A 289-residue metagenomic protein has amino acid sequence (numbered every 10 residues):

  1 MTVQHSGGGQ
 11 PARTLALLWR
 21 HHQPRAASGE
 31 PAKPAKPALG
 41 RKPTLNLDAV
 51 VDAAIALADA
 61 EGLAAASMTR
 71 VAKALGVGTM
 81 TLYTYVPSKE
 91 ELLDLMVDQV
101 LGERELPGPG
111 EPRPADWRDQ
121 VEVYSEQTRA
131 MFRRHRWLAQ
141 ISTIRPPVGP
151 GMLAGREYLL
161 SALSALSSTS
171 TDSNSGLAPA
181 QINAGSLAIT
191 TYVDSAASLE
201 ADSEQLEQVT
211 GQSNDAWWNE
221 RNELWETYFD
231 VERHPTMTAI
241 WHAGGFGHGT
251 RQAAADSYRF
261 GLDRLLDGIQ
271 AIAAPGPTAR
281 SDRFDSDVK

Functional and structural regions predicted by a protein language model:
M1-T44, P109, P235-G245, P277 (+1 more regions): N-terminal intrinsically disordered/low-complexity leader segments
A49, A53, L57-K89: Helix-turn-helix
A49-A56, E91-P107, V123-A130, A154-Y158: Alpha-helical structural segments
P107-A154, S186-I189: Hydrophobic alpha-helical connector segments
V123, I144-L187, S198, E226-A239: Amphipathic alpha-helical packing segments from all-alpha helical-bundle domains
M131-R134, L138, A165, Y192-L199 (+1 more regions): Amphipathic alpha-helical interaction surfaces
A180-G247, D256-R264: Hydrophobic alpha-helical segments that form the core of small-molecule binding pockets and/or dimer interfaces
F246-K289: Transmembrane-helix exit segments and adjacent C-terminal regions of multi-pass membrane proteins
